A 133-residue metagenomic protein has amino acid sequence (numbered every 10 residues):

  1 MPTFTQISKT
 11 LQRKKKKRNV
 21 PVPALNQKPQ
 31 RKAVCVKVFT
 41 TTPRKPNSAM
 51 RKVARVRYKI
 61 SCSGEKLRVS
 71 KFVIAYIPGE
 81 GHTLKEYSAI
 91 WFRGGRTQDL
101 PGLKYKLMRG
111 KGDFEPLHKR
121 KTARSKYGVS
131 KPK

Functional and structural regions predicted by a protein language model:
M1-V73, P116-K133: Intrinsically disordered, Lys/Arg-rich N-terminal extensions and targeting peptides of nucleic-acid-associated proteins
V36, R57, Y76, W91 (+1 more regions): Residues in well-ordered beta-strands of folded domains
K52, P78-E80: Short, conserved secondary-structure segments in the cores of folded domains
S61, E80-H82, T97: Short polar/acidic secondary-structure junctions
F72-I77, S88: Active-site cofactor/substrate anionic-group-binding motifs, chiefly glycine- and Lys/Arg-rich phosphate-binding loops
G81-I90: Short nucleic-acid-contacting surface segments enriched for D/E, G, S/T with interspersed K/R
T97-Y127: OB-fold/S1-family single-stranded nucleic acid-binding modules
